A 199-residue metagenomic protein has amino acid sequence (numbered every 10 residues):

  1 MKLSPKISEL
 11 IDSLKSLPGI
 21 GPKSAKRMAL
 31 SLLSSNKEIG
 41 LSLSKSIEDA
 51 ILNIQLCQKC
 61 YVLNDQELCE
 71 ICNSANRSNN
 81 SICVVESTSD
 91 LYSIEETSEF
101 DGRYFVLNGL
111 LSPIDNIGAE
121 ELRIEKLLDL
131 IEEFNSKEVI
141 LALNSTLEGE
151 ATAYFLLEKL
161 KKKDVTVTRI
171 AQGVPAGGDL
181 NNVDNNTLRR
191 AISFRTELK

Functional and structural regions predicted by a protein language model:
K2-S8, S16, M28-L91: Cys/His-rich Zn2+-binding cysteine-cluster or related metal-binding knuckle/ribbon modules and their
S8-D12, K26-L30, L41, K45 (+7 more regions): Solvent-exposed alpha-helical segments within well-ordered globular domains of core cellular machineries
S13, L17, S35, A50-N53 (+10 more regions): Conserved, well-folded catalytic cores of nucleic-acid-processing and energy-transducing macromolecular machines
P18, K37, A50, V62 (+2 more regions): Conserved phosphate/pyrophosphate-binding and hydrolysis machinery centered on Walker-type P-loop NTPases, extending
A25, S74-L143: Extended interfacial segments that mediate partner engagement and assembly in macromolecular machines
N36, L128-K199: Long C-terminal interaction/binding lobes of large macromolecular proteins
I39, L43-I47, Q58-K59, E70-S74 (+7 more regions): Core recognition of P-loop NTPase motor domains used across DNA-transaction enzymes
